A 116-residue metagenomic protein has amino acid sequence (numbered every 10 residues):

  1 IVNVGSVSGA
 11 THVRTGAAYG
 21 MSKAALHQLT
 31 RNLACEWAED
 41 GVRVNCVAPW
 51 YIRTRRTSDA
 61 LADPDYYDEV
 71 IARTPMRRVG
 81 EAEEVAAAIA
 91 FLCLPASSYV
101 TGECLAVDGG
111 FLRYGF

Functional and structural regions predicted by a protein language model:
S6: Residue(s) in the substrate-gating loop at a strand-loop-helix junction that position the organic substrate next
A10, H27, V44, A48-D59: Short, flexible catalytic-loop segment of classical short-chain dehydrogenase/reductase
T11, A90, T101-F116: Short C-terminal tail/terminal secondary-structure segment of NAD(P)H-dependent dehydrogenase/reductase domains
H12-G16, A38, F116: Active-site "substrate specificity/gating" loop of NAD(P)-dependent dehydrogenases, especially the short-chain
S22, T30: Active-site helix of classical SDR
C35-E39, S98: Alpha-helical segment proximal to the catalytic Tyr-Lys
E39, Y51-T74, Y114-F116: A glycine/serine/threonine-rich, flexible loop-to-helix segment that serves as the NAD(P) cofactor-binding "lid"
T74-V85: A conserved structural motif in NAD(P)-dependent oxidoreductases
